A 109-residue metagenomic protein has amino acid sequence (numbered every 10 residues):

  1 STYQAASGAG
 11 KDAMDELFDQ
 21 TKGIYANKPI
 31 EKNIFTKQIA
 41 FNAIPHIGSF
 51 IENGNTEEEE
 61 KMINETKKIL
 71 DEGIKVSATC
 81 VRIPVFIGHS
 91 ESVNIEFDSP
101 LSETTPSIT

Functional and structural regions predicted by a protein language model:
S1-E103: Active-site-lining helix/loop region of Rossmann-like oxidoreductase modules
T104-T109: Glycine-rich anion/phosphate-binding loop at the beta-strand->alpha-helix junction
